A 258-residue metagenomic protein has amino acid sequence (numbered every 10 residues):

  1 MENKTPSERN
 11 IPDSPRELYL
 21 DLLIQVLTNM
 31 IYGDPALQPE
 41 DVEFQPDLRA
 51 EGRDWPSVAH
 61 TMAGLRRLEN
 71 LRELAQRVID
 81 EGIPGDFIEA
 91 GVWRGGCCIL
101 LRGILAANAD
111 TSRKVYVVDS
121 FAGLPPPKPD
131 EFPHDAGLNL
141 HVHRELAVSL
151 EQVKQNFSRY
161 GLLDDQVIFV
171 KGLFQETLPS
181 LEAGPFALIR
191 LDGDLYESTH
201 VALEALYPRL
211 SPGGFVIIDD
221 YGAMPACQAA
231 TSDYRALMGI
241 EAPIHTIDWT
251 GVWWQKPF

Functional and structural regions predicted by a protein language model:
K4-M30, D34-L65, Q76, E81-F258: S-adenosylmethionine/decaboxylated-SAM
R66-L71: N-terminal pre-P-loop "Q-motif" helix
